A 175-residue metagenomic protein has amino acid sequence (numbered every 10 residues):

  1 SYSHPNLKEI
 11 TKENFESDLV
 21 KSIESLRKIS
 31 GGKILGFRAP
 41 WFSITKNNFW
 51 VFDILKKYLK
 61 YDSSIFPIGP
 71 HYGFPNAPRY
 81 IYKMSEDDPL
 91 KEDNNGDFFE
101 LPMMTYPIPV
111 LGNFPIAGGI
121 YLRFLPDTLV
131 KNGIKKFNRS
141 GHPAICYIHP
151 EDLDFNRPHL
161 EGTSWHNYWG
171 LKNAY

Functional and structural regions predicted by a protein language model:
S3-I10: A short acidic, helix-capping loop that chelates divalent metal ions and anchors anionic groups
P5, G32-K33, A39-H142, C146-Y147: Active-site-adjacent pocket scaffolds in enzyme catalytic domains
K8, K46, R157-L160: Short, function-defining helix-loop hinge/capping sites that tune catalysis or transport
I10-S17, Y121-L125, W169-N173: Alpha-helix N-cap and loop-to-helix initiation/capping positions
F15-L26: An active-site-proximal "capping" alpha-helix that borders the catalytic cofactor pocket
D18, D62, D152-D154: Acidic side chains
L26-R27, I44: Acidic/aromatic-lined carbohydrate-recognition and catalytic surfaces of CAZymes acting on diverse glycans
K136-N173: An amphipathic alpha-helical core segment
